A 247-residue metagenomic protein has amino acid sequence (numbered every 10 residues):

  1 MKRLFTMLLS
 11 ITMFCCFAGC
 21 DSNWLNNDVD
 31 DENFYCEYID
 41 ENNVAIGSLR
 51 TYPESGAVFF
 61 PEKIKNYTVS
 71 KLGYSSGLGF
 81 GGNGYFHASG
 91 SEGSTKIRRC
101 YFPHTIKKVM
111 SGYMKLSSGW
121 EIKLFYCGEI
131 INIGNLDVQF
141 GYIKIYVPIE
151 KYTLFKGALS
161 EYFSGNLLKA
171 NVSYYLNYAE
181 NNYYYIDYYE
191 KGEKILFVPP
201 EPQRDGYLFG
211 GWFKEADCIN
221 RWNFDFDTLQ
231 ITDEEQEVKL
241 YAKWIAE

Functional and structural regions predicted by a protein language model:
M1-L4: Positively charged n-region of N-terminal signal peptides that target proteins for export
C16-G19: C-terminal motif of bacterial Sec signal peptides marking the signal peptidase cleavage site
D21-N23: Bacterial signal peptide processing site
F34-N43, P53-S70, G84-K108, S117-G134 (+3 more regions): Structural signature of tandem-repeat unit edges
R50-T51, S76-F86, L116, V198-D205: Acidic, Ser/Thr
S76-G79, G84-Y85, G112-K115, G134-V138 (+2 more regions): Small-residue (G/S/T/A) turn/hinge positions that recur once per unit in extracellular repeat modules
G157-K169: A recurrent domain-boundary module in secreted/ectodomain proteins
L167-E247: Secondary-structure capping and domain/repeat boundary segments
